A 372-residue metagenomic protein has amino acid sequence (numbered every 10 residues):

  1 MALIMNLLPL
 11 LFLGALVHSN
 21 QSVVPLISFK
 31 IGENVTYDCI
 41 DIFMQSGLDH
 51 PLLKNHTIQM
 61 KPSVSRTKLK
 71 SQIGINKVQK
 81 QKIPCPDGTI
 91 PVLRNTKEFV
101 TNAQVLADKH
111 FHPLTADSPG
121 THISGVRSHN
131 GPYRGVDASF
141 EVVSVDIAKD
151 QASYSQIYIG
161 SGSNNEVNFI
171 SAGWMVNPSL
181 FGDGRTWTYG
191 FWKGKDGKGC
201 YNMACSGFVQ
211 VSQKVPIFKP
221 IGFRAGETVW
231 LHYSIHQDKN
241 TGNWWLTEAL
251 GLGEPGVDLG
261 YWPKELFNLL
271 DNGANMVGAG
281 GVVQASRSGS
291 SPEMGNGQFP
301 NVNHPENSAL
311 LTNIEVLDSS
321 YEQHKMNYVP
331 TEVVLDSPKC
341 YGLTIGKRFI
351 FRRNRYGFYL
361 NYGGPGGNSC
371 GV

Functional and structural regions predicted by a protein language model:
A2-V372: Exposed, interaction-prone regions of secreted/extracellular proteins
